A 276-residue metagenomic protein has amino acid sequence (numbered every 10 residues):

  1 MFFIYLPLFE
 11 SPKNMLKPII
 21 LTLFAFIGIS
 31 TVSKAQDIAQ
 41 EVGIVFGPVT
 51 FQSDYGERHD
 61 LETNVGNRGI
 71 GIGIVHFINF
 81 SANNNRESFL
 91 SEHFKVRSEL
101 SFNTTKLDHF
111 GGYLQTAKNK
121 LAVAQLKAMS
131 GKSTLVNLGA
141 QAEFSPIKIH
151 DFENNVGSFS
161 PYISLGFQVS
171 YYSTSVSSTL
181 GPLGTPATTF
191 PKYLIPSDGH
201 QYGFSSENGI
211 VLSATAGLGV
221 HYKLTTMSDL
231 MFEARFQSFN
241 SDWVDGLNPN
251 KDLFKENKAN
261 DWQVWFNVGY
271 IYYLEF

Functional and structural regions predicted by a protein language model:
M1-Q40, I44-V45, Y272-F276: Bacterial Sec-dependent N-terminal signal peptides
A35-A39, N79-H93, K132, K148-F159 (+2 more regions): Short loop/turn motifs that connect adjacent beta-strands in outer-membrane beta-barrel proteins
A35-N83, I271-E275: Short glycine/proline- and aromatic-enriched beta-strand/turn motifs that initiate or cap beta-hairpins
D37, S53-E57, E62, V211 (+1 more regions): Predominantly the C-terminal beta-signal and adjacent terminal strand-loop region of outer-membrane beta-barrel
E41-G43, K95-R97, Y162-S164, D229-M231 (+1 more regions): Residue-level detector of the transmembrane beta-barrel scaffold of outer-membrane proteins
I44-P48, I72-I78, A140-P146, L165-V169 (+3 more regions): Residues on the lipid-exposed face of transmembrane beta-strands in outer-membrane beta-barrel proteins
G47-S53, S101-L107, Q168-T174, Q237-S241 (+1 more regions): Structural signature of outer-membrane beta-barrel domains
E57-V65, T105-V136, Y172-V211, W243-W265: Extracellular/periplasm-exposed beta-strand and loop segments of Gram-negative cell-envelope proteins, dominated by
